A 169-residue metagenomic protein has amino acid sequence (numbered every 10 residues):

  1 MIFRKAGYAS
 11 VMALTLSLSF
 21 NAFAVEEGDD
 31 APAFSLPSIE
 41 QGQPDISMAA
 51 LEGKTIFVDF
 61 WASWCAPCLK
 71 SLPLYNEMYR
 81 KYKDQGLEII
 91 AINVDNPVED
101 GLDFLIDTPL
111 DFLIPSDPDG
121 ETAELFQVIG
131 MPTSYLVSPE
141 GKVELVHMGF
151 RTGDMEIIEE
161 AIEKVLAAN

Functional and structural regions predicted by a protein language model:
M1-S10: Bacterial N-terminal signal peptides that target proteins for export
S35-I56: A short beta-strand-turn-helix
K54-I56, F60-W64, G130: Short pre-active-site segment immediately N-terminal to redox-active cysteine/selenocysteine motifs in thiol-based
K54-T55, L72-I92, I106: Conserved helix-turn-beta segment immediately C-terminal to the redox Cys motif in thioredoxin-like folds
F60-E77: Conserved redox-active cysteine motifs that mediate thiol-disulfide chemistry, especially di-cysteine Cys-X(1-2)-Cys
L102-E140: Short, internal strand/loop/helix patches that form the active-site neighborhood or redox-interaction surface
L136-N169: Thiol-/selenol-based redox modules, centered on thioredoxin-like and closely related oxidoreductase domains
